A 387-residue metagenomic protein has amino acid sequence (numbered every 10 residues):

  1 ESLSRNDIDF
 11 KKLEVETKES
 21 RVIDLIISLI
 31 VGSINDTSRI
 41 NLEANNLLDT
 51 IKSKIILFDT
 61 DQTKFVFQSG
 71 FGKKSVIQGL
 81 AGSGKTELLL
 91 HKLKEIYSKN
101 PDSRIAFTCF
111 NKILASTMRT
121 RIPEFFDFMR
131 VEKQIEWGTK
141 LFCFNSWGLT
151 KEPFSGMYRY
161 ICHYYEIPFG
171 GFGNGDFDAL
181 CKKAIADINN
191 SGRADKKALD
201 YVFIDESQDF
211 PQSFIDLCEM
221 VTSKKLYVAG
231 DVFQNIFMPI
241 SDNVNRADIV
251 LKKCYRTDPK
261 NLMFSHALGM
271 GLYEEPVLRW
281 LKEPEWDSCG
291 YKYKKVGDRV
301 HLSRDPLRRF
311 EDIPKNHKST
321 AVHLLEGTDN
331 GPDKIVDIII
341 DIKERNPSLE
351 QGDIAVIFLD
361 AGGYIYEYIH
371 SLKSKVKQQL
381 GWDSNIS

Functional and structural regions predicted by a protein language model:
E1-S387: The feature marks helicase ATPase cores and/or their adjacent C-terminal helical subdomains in SF1/SF2/AAA+ helicases
